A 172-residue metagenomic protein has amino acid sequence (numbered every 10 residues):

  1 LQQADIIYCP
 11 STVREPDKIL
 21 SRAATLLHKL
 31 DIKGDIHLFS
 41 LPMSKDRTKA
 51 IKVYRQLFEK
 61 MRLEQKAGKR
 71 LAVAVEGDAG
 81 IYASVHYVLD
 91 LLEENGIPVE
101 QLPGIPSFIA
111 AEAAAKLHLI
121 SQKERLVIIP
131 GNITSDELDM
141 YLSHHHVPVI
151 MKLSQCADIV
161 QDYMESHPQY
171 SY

Functional and structural regions predicted by a protein language model:
Q3-I97: Class I S-adenosyl-L-methionine
P10, N132, M151-Q155: Structural motif
R14-P16, P106-I109, A157: Short gly/pro/ser/thr-enriched loop/turn and capping motifs at secondary-structure boundaries
A24-L26, V88-L91, K116, D162-Q169: Short, solvent-exposed amphipathic alpha-helical segments in soluble enzyme and RNA/protein-processing domains
K69-V73, L126, H146-M151: Generic beta-sheet signal
G77-H144: Class I SAM-dependent methyltransferase SAM-binding "motif I" and its flanking Rossmann-like core
L142-Y172: A contiguous loop/helix-start segment that scaffolds small-molecule binding in enzyme catalytic cores
